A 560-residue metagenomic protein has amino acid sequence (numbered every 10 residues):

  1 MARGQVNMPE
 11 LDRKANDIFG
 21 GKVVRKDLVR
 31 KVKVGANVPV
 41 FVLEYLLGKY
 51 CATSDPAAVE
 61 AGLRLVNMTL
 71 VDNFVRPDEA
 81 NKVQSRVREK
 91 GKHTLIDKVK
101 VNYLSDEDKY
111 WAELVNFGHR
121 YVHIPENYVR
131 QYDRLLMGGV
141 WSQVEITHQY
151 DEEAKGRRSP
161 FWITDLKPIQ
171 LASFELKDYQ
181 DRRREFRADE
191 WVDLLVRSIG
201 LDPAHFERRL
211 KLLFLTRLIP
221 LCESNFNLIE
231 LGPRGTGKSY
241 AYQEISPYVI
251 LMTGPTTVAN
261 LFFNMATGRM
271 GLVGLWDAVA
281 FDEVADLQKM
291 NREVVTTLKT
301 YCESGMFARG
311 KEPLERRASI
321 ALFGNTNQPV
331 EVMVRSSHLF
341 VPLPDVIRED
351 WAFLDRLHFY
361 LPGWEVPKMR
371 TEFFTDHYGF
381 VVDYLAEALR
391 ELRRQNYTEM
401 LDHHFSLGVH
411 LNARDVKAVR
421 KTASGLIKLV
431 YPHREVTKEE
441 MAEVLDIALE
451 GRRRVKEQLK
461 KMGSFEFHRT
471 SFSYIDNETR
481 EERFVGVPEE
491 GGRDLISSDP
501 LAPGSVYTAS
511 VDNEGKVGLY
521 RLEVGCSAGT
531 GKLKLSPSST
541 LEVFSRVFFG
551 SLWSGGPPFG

Functional and structural regions predicted by a protein language model:
A2-S198: Extended, charged/polar low-complexity intrinsically disordered regions
K177-D181, G200, M369-F373, G531-L541: Short hinge/gating elements
D202-V332, S337-V341, D355, E478-G492 (+1 more regions): Conserved ASCE/P-loop NTPase catalytic core
E283, L322-G324, L361-G363, V511 (+3 more regions): Flexible glycine-/small-residue-rich
V334-P367: A short helix-turn-beta junction within AAA+ P-loop NTPase domains corresponding to the substrate/partner-engaging
H358-G492: Conserved NTP phosphate-binding and transfer environment spanning the P-loop NTPase/kinase superfamily
D494-S539: N-terminal, positively charged regions that mediate nucleic acid binding
S545-F559: N-terminal low-complexity segments that are often proline-rich with Ser/Thr-Pro
